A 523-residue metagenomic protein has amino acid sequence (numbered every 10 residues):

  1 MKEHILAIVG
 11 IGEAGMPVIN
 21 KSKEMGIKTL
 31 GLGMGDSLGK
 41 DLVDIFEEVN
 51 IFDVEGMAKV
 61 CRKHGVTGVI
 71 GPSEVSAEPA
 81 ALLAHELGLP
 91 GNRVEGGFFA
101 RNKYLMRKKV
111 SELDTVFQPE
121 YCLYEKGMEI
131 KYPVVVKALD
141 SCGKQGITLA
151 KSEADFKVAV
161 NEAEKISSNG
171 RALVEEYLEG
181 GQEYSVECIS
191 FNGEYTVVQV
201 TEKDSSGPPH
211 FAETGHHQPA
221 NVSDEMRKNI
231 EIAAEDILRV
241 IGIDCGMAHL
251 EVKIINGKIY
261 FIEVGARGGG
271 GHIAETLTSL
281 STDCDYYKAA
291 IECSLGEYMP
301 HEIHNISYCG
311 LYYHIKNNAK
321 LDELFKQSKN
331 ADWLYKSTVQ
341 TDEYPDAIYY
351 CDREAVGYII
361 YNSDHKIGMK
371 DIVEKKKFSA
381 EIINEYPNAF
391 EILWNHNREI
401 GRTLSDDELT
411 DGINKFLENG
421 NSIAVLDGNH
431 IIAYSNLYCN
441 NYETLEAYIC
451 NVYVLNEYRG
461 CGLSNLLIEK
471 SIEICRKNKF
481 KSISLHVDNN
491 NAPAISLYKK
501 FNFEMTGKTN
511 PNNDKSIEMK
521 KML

Functional and structural regions predicted by a protein language model:
M1-G96, S363-D371: ATP-binding N-terminal substructure of ATP-dependent carboxylate-amine bond-forming enzymes
R101-L173, E179, N192, A220-I232 (+1 more regions): Active-site nucleotide/adenylate-binding loops and adjacent lid/helix of ATP-dependent enzymes
A163-R171, L178-A220, K228-H249, K253-Y260 (+2 more regions): Phosphate-binding core of ATP-grasp and ATP-grasp-like enzymes
I291-K377: Peripheral (often C-terminal) accessory segments that flank ATP-dependent C-N-forming ligase machineries
F378-N451, L455-N456, I468-E469, I474: Acetyl-CoA-dependent GNAT
G460-N465, C475: Glycine-rich acyl-CoA binding loop
C475-H486: Conserved GNAT acetyl-CoA-binding A-motif
L485-A494, P511-S516: Conserved beta-strand-loop-alpha-helix junction that forms the acyl-donor binding cleft
